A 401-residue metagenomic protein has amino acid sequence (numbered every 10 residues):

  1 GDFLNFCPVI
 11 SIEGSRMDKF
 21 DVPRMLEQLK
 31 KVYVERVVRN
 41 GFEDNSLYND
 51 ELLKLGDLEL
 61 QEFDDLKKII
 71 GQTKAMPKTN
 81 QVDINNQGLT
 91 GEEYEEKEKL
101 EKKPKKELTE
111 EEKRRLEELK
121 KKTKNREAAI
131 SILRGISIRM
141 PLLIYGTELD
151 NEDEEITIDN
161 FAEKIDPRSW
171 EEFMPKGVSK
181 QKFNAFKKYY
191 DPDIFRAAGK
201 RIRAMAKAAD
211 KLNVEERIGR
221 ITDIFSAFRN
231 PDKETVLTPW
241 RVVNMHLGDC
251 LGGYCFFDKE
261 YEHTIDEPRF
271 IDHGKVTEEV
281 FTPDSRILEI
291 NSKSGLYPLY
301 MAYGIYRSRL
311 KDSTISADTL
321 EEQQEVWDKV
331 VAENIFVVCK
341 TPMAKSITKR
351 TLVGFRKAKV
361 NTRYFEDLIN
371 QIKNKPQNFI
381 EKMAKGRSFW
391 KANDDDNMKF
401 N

Functional and structural regions predicted by a protein language model:
G1-N401: SAM-dependent methyltransferase catalytic region
